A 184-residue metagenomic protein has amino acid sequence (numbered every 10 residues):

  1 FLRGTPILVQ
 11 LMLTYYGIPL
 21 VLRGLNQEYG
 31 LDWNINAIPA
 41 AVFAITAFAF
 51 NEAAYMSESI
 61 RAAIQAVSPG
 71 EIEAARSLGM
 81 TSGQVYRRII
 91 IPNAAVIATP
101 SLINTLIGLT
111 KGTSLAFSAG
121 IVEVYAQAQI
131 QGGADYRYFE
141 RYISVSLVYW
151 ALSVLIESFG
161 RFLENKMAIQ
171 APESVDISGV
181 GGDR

Functional and structural regions predicted by a protein language model:
F1-R184: Transmembrane alpha-helices and adjacent helix-loop boundaries
